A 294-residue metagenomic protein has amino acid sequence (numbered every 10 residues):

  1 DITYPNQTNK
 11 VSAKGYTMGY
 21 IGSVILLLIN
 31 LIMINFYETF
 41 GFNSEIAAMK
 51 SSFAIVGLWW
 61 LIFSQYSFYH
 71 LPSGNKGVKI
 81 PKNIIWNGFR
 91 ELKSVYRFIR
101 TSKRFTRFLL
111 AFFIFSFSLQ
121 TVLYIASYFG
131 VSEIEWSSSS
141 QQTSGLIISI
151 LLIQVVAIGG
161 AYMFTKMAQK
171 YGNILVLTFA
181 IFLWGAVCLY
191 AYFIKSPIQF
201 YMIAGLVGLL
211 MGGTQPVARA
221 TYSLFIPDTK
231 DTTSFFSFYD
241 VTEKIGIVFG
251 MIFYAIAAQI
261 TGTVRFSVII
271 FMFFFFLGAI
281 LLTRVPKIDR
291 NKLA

Functional and structural regions predicted by a protein language model:
D1-T3, G213-P227: Intracellular juxtamembrane helix-capping segments at the cytosolic ends of symmetry-related transmembrane helices
I32-L58, I256-F275: A membrane-interface helix-boundary motif in multi-pass transporters
W59-H70, T214, I269-A294: Multi-pass alpha-helical transporter architecture, strongest for 12-TM Major Facilitator/SLC carriers used
P72-L109: Juxtamembrane intracellular "pre-TM" segments in multi-pass secondary transporters
Y124-S144: Short amphipathic helix-loop junctions that connect adjacent transmembrane helices in Major Facilitator Superfamily/SLC
G159-N173, A258: Helix-to-loop junctions at the C-terminal end of transmembrane segments in multipass secondary transporters
L175-Y190: Structural signature of the two symmetry-related core transmembrane helices
Y192-A204: Helix-loop junctions at membrane interfaces in 12-TM secondary transporters
